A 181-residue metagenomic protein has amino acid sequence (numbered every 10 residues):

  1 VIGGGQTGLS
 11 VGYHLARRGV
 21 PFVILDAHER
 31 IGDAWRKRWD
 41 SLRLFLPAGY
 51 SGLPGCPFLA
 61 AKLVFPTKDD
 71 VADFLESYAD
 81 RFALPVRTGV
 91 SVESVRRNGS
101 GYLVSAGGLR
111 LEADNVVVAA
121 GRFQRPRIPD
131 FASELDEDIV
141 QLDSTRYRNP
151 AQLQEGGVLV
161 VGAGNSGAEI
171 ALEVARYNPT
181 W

Functional and structural regions predicted by a protein language model:
V1-I24, V160, G167-A175: N-terminal Rossmann-like FAD-binding beta1-loop-alpha1 element of flavoenzymes
V11, A34, R97, R127-P129 (+1 more regions): Short glycine-/acidic-enriched loop or helix-start segments at secondary-structure transitions that form or flank
V20, N115, E155-V158: Nucleotide donor/acceptor-binding cores
P21-A27, T180-W181: Short beta-strand "acidic-cap" motif of Rossmann-like dinucleotide-binding folds
E29-I31: Helix N-cap at the beta1-alpha1 junction of Rossmann-like dinucleotide-binding domains, i.e., the first residues
D33-D73: Glycine-rich active-site loop/strand segments that organize a redox cofactor
A61, T67-D70, A120-Y177: Glycine-rich dinucleotide-binding loop and its adjacent helix/turn
F65-A120: Feature captures the FAD/FMN-dependent oxidoreductase FAD-binding
